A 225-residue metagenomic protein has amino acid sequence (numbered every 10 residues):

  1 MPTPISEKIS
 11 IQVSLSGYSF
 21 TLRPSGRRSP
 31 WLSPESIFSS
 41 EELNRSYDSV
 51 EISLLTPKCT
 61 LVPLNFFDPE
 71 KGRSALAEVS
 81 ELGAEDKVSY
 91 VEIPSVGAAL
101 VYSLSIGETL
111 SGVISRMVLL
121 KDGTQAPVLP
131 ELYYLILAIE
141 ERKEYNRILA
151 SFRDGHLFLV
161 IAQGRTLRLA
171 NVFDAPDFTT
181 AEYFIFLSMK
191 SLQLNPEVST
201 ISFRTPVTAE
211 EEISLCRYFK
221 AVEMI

Functional and structural regions predicted by a protein language model:
M1-R28, I139-L167: Gly/Thr-rich phosphate-binding beta-strand-loop-beta motif of the actin/hexokinase/Hsp70
T3-I5, I37, D86, E144 (+1 more regions): Sparse, context-dependent recognition of short Cys/His-centered cofactor- or disulfide-binding micro-motifs
I9, L43-S53, I148-L149, N195-T205 (+1 more regions): Hydrophobic beta-strand segments of well-ordered beta-sheets in folded domains
L15-I139: Active-site neighborhood for divalent-cation/phosphate handling
E70-R73, L119-D122, E144-N146, F178-T179 (+2 more regions): Short, low-complexity, polar/charged sequence segments that are solvent-exposed and flexible
A77-S80, A150-H156, A181-E182: Short, functional N-terminal and low-complexity linear motifs
S89-I93, A99-Y102, T166-I225: Accessory, usually C-terminal, subdomains that scaffold auxiliary metal cofactors
E108-K121, L129-E144, I185-F186, L192-L194 (+3 more regions): Charged, elongated alpha-helical/coil segments that serve as electrostatic interaction surfaces for nucleic-acid
